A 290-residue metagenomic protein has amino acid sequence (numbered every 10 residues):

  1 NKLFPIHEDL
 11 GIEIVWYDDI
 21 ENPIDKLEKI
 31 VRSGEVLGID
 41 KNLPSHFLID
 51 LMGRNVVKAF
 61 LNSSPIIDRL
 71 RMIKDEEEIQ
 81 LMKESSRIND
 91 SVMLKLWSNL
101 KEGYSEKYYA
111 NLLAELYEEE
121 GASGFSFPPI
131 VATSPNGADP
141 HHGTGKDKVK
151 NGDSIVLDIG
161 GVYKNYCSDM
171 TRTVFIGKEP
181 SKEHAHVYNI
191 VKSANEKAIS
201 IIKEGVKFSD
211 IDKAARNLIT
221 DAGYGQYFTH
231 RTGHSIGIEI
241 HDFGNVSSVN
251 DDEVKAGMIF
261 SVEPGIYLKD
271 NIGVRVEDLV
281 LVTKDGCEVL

Functional and structural regions predicted by a protein language model:
N1-L290: Active-site neighborhoods and metal-handling regions in enzymes and metal-associated proteins
